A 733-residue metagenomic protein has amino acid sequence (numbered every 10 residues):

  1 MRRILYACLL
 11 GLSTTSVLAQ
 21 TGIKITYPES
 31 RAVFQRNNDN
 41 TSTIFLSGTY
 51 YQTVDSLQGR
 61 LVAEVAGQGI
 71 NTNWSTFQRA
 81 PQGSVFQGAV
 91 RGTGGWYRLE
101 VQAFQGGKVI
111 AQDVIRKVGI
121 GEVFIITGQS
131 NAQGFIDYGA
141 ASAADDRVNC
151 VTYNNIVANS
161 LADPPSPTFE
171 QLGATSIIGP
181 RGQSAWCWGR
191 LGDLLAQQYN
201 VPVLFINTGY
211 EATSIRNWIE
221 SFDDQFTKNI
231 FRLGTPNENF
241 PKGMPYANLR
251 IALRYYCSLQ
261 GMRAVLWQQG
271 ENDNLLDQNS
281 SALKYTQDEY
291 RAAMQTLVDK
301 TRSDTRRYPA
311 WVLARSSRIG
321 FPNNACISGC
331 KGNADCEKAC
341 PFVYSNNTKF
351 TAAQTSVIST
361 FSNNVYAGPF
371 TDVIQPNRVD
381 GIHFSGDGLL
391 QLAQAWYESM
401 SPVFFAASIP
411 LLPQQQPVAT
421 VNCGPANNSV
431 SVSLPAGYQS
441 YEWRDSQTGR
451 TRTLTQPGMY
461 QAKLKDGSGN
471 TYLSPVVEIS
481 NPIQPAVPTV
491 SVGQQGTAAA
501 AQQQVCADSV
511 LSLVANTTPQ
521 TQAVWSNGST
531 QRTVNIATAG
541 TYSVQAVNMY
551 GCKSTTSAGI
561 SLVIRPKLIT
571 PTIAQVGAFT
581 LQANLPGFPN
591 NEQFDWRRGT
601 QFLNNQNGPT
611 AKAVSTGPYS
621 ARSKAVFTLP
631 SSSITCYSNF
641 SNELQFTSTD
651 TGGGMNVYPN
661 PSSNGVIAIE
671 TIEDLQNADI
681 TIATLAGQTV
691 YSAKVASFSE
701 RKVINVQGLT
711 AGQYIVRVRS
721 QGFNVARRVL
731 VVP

Functional and structural regions predicted by a protein language model:
Q20-L412: Cell-envelope and extracellular/periplasmic
T43-S47, A426-P435, Q504-T517, G577-G587 (+1 more regions): A short beta-strand segment in extracellular, disulfide-stabilized domains
G121-V123, A711-P733: C-terminal tail/sorting-segment detector
L411-P413, V492-G493, R565-I569, C636-Y658 (+1 more regions): Residue-level detector of functionally pivotal "anchor" positions at catalytic/ligand-binding pockets or at interdomain
V421-G424, C506, A574-V576, T647-I672 (+3 more regions): Surface-exposed, proline-anchored Ser/Thr-rich loop/turn motifs
P435-E442, T517-V524, G587-D595: Solvent-exposed loop segments of extracellular immunoglobulin-like
R450-L464, R532-A546, G608-Y619: Solvent-exposed segments in extracellular or luminal domains encompassing
P457, A539-T541, T616-P618, K694-Q721: Short, surface-exposed loop/turn motifs with a glycine/proline- and acidic-biased composition
